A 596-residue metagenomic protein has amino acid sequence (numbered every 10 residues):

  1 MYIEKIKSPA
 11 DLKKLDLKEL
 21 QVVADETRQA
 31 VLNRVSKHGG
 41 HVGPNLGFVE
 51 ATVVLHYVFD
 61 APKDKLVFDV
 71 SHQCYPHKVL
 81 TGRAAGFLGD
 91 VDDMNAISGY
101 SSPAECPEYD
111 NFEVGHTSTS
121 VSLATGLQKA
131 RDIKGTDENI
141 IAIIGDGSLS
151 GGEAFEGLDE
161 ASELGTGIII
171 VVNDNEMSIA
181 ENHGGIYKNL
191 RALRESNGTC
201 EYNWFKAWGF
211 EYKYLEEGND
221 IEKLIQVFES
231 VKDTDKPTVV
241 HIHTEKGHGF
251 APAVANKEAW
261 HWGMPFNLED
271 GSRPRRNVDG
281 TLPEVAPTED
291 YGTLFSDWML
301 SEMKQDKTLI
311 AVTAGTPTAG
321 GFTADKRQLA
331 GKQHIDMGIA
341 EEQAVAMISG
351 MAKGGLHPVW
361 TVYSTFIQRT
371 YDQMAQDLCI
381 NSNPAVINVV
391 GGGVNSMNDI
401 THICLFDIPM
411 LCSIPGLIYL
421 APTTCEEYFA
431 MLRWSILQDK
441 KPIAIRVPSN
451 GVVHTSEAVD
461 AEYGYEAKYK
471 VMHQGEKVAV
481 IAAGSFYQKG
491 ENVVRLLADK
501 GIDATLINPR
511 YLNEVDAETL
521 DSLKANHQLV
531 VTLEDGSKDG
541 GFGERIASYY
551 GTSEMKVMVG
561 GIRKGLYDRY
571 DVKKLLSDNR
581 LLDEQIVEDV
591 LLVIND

Functional and structural regions predicted by a protein language model:
E19-A30, A84-C106, A314-L329, T455-E462: Acidic-glycine-rich active-site phosphate/pyrophosphate-binding loop
Q29-S36, A96-E113, G135-I141, T323-I335 (+4 more regions): Glycine/charged-rich beta-loop-alpha catalytic/anionic-binding loops adjacent to active sites
G40, D64-V67, E113, K134-G151 (+6 more regions): A short, small-residue-rich loop immediately preceding and capping a beta-strand
H41-L164, L309, T323-A324: Cofactor-binding active-site loop characterized by glycine-rich and histidine/acidic residues
F87-I97, E163-M177, C379-G391: A glycine-rich helix N-cap at a beta->alpha junction
D110-F266, S272-P274, E284-V285, L417-H527: Glycine-rich ThDP/TPP pyrophosphate-binding loop and its adjacent helix/strand module within ThDP-dependent enzymes
F250-Q368, Q373-N383, I481-G484, A498: Non-catalytic terminal/interface segments that mediate subunit docking, oligomerization, and allosteric communication
G271-L282, S396-N398, I418, S537 (+1 more regions): Peripheral docking tails and interdomain loops at the edges of cofactor- or intermediate-handling domains
